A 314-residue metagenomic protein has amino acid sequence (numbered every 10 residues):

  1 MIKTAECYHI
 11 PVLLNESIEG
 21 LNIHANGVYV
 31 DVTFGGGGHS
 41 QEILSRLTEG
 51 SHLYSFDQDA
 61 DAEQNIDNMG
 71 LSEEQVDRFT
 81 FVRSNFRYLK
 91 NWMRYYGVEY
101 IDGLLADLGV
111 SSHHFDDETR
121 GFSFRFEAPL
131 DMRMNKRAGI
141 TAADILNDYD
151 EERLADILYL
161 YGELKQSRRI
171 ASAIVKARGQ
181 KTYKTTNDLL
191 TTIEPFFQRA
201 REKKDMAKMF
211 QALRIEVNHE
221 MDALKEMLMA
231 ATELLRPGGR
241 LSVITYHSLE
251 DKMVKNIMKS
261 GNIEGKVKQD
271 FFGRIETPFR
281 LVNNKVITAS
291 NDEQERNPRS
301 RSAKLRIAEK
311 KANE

Functional and structural regions predicted by a protein language model:
M1-E314: S-adenosyl-L-methionine-dependent methyltransferase catalytic core, i.e., the SAM/SAH-binding region
